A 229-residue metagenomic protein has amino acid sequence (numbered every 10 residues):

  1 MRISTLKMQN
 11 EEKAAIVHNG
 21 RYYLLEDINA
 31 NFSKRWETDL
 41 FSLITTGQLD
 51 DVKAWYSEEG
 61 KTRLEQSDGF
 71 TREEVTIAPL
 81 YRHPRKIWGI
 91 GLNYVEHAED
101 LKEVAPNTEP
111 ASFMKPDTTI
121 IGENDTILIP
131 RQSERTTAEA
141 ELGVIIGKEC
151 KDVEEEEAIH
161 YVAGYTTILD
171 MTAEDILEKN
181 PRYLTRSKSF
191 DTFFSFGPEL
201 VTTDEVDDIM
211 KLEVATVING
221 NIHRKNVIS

Functional and structural regions predicted by a protein language model:
M1-P106: N-terminal non-catalytic cap/leader segment that marks the start of a structured domain
S4, I77-P79, D100-E103, I127-T136 (+4 more regions): A generic local secondary-structure boundary/capping motif
Q9-N10, K53, E65-F70, E74-T76 (+2 more regions): Catalytic-pocket segment enriched in acidic/His residues
A14, E141-I145, T166, A215: Residues embedded in well-ordered beta-strands
V17, A105-E123, A138: Structural signature of FAD isoalloxazine-binding scaffolds in flavoprotein oxidoreductases
G20-R21, T118, N221: Well-ordered beta-strand scaffold positions
T108, S112-P116, E157-L184, F190-D191 (+1 more regions): Flexible glycine-rich active-site/ligand-binding loops centered on an Asp-His dyad
